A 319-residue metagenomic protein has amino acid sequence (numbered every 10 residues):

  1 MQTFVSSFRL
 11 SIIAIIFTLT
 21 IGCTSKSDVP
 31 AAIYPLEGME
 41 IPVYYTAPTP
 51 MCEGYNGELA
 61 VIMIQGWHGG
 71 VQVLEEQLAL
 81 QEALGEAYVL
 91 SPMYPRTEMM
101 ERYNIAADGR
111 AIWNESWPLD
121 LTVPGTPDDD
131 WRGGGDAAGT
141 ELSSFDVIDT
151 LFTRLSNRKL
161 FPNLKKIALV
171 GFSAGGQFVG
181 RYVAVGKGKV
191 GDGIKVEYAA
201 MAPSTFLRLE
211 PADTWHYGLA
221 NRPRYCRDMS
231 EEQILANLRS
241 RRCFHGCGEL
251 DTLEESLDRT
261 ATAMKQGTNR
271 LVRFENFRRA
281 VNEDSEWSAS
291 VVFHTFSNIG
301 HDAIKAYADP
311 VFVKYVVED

Functional and structural regions predicted by a protein language model:
M1-I12: Bacterial N-terminal signal peptides that target proteins for export
S11-T20: Bacterial N-terminal signal peptides
C23-A60, H68-Y88, M93, D108 (+10 more regions): A domain-start/cap signature at the N-terminus of enzymes
S91-E115, R242-E254: Short, solvent-exposed beta-strand-terminating loops
M93-T97, S204, I299: Short beta-to-alpha linker loops that shape the active-site pocket of alpha/beta-hydrolase fold enzymes
G191-E283: The feature captures the conserved acid-bearing segment of alpha/beta-hydrolase catalytic domains
D258, R278-D319: C-terminal catalytic histidine-bearing segment of alpha/beta-hydrolase fold enzymes
